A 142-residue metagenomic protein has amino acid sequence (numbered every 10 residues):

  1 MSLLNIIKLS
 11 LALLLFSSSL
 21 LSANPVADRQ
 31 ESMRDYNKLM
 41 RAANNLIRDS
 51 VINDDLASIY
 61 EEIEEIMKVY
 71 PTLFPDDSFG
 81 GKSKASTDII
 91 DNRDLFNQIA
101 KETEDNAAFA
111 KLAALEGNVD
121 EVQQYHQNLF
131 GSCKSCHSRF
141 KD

Functional and structural regions predicted by a protein language model:
M1-S10: Bacterial N-terminal signal peptides that target proteins for export
S10, S22-A23: N-terminal leader/targeting peptides and immediately adjacent processing regions
S10-L11, Y36: Short N-terminal leader segment in a subset of presequences, especially plant chloroplast and some mitochondrial
S17-L20: N-terminal signal peptide c-region/cleavage motif recognized by signal peptidases
A23-H126: Extracytoplasmic c-type cytochrome modules immediately beyond a signal peptide or single-pass transmembrane anchor
L129-F140: The canonical Cys-X-X-Cys-His
